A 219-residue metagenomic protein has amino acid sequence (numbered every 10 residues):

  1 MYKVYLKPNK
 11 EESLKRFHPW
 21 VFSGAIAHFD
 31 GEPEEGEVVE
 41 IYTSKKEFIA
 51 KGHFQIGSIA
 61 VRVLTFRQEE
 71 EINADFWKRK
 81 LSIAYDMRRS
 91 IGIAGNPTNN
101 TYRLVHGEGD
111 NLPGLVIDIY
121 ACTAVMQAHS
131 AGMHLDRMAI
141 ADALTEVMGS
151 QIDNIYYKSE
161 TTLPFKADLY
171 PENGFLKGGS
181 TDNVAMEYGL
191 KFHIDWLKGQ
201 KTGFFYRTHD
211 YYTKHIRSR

Functional and structural regions predicted by a protein language model:
M1-L115, I119-A121: Non-catalytic accessory regions of SAM-dependent methyltransferases
K10-E11, K15, P19-I26, E35 (+1 more regions): S-adenosyl-L-methionine
N73-K80, G132-I140: Short amphipathic alpha-helical segments
D75-R79, I83-R89, N96-T98, G149-A167 (+1 more regions): A short, charged
V105-L112, V116-D118, H134-F204: Non-catalytic substrate-recognition/targeting regions of SAM-dependent transferases
A121-M133: A short interface-forming secondary-structure element
